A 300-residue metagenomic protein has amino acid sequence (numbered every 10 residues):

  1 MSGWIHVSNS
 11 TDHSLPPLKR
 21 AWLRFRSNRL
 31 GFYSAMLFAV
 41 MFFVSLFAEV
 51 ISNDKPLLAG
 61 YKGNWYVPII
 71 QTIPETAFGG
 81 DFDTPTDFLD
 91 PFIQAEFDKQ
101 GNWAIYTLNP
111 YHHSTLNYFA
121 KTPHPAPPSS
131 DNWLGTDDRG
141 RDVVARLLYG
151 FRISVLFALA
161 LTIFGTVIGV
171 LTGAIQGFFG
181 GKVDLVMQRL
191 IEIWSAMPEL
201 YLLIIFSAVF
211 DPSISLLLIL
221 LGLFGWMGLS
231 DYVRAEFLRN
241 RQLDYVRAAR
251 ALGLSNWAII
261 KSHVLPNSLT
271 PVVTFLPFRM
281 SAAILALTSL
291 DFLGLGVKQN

Functional and structural regions predicted by a protein language model:
S2-T166, V170, A174, A283 (+1 more regions): Gly/Trp-centered helix-boundary motif
T136-N300: Alpha-helical transmembrane segments of integral membrane proteins, especially multi-pass inner/plasma-membrane
